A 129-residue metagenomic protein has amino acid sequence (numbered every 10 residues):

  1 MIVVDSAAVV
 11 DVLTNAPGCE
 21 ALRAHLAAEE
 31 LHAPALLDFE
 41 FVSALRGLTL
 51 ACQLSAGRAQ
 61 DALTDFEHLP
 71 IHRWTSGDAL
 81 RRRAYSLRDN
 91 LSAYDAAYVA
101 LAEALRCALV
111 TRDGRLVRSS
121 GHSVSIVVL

Functional and structural regions predicted by a protein language model:
M1, V99-L129: Acidic, PIN/NYN-like endoribonuclease modules and their adjacent C-terminal/linker elements
M1-L37, L48-G57, G114: Short, well-structured N-terminal submotif of metal-dependent ribonuclease cores
D11-L13, A44, S119-S120: Residues that scaffold the ATP/ADP-binding catalytic core of kinase and kinase-like folds
A44-I71: Active-site-proximal, substrate-binding regions of enzyme catalytic domains and RNA-binding/basic surfaces
T49-C52, S92, V127-L129: Short, hinge-like loop/turn segments at secondary-structure boundaries
I71-R112: Active-site neighborhoods of divalent-metal-dependent phosphate/nucleic-acid chemistry enzymes
